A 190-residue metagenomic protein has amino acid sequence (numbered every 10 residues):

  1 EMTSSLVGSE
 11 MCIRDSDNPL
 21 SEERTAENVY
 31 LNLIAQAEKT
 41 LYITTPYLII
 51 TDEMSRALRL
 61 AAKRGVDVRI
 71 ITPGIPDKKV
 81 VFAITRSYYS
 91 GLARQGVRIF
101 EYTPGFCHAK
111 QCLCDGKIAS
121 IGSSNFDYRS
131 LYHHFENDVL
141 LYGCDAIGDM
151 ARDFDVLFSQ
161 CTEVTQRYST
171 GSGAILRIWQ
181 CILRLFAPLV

Functional and structural regions predicted by a protein language model:
E1-I13: Single conserved hydrophobic/aromatic residue that forms the stacking wall/gate of nucleotide- or nucleobase-binding
S5, L33-Q36: Structural alpha-helical scaffold elements that stabilize or flank donor/cofactor-binding regions in carbohydrate
E10, A37-Y42, Y47-V190: PLD/PLD-like phosphodiesterase catalytic module centered on the HKD motif
R14-E22: Glycine-rich phosphate-binding "P-loop"
E22-T25, N32: Conserved catalytic alpha/beta core of Sir2/sirtuin-type deacylases, generalized to analogous enzyme cores that bind
E27-Y30, F126: A generic local structural motif
